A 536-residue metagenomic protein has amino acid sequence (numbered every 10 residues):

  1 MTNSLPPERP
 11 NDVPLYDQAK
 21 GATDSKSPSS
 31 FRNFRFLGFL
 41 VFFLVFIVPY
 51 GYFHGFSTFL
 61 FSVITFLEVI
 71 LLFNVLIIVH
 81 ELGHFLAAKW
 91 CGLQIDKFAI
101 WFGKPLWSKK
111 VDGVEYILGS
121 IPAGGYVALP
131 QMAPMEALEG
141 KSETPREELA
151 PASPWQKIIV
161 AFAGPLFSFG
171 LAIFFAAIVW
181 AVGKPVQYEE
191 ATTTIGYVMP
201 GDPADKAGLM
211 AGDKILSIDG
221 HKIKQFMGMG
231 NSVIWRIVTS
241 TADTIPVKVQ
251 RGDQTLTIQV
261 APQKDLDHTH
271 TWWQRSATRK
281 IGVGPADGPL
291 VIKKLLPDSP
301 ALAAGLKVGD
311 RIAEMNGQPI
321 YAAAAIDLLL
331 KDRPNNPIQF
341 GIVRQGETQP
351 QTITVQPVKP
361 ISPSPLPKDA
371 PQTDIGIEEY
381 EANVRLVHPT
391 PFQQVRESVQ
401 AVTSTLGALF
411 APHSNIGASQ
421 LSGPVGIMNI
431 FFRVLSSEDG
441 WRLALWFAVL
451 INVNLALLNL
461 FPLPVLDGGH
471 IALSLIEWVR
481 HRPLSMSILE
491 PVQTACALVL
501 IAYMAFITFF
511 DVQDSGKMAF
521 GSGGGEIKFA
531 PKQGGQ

Functional and structural regions predicted by a protein language model:
T2-D17, F61-T144, L458-R480: Small-residue-rich helix-interface/hinge motifs
T2-F59, V63, V425: Topogenic membrane-insertion module of multi-pass membrane proteins
D12, Y16-N33, T144-W155, S276-E314 (+4 more regions): Functional transmembrane alpha-helices
H80, L118, A204, G212-I215 (+10 more regions): Terminal peptide-recognition signature
W90, G125, L129-Y197, D202 (+2 more regions): Internal alpha-helical transmembrane segments
G140-F175, I218-S276: Interdomain regulatory linker/hinge segments that flank or connect interaction modules in polarity/junction/synaptic
T194-S217, G228-M229, W235-R236, P246-Q250 (+2 more regions): Low-complexity, proline/glycine-enriched hydrophobic segments characteristic of transmembrane helices
M199-D213, S232-R236, L296-D310, I326-L329: PDZ/PDZ-like domain micro-motif
